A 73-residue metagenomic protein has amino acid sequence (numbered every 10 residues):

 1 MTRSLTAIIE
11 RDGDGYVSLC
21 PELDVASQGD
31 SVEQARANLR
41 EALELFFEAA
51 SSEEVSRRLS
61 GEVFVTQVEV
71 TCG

Functional and structural regions predicted by a protein language model:
M1-I8, E33, A37-G73: Short, charged, surface-exposed hinge/linker loops at domain edges that act as mobile lids or interdomain connectors
I8-E22: Short aromatic-glycine-(Arg/Gly/Cys) micro-motifs in beta-strand/loop hairpins
G15-V17, S31, V63: Compositionally biased, intrinsically disordered low-complexity regions
L23-V32: A short, exposed loop/beta-hairpin motif centered on an aromatic-Gly-Thr core
